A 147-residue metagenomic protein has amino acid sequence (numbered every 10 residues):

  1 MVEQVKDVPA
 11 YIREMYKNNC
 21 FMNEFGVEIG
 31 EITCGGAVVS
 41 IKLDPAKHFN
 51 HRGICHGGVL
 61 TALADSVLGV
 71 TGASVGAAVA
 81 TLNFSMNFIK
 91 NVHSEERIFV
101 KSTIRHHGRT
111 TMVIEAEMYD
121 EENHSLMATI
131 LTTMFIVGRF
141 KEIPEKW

Functional and structural regions predicted by a protein language model:
M1-F21: Extreme N-terminal tail/first-helix region
M1-V5, H93-S94, F99, R105-W147: HotDog/MaoC-like acyl-thioester-processing domains
N23-F25, G35-A37, A78-F84, E96-I98 (+2 more regions): A generic structural signal for short beta-strands and their flanking turns/coil linkers
E24-I54: Catalytic strand-loop segment that frames the active site of acyl-thioester-processing enzymes
I41-L43, F88, I136: Hydrophobic residues in beta-strands and at strand termini
H51-T61, D65, G69: Compact, glycine-rich, soluble single-domain proteins
G69-I98, I104: Hydrophobic beta-strand-centered segment that forms part of the acyl-chain substrate-binding groove
